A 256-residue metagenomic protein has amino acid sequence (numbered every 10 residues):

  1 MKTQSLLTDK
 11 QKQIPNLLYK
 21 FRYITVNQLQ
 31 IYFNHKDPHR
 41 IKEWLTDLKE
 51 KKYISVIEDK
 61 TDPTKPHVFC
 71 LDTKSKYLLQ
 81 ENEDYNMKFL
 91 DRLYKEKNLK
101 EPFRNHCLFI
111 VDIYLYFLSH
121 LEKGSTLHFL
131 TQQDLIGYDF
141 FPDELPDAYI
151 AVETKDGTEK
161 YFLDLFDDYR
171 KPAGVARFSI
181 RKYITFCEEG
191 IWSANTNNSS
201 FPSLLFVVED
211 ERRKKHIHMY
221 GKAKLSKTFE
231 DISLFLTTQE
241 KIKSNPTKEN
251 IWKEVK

Functional and structural regions predicted by a protein language model:
M1-K97: Nuclease-adjacent, charged terminal/linker segments that flank catalytic cores
L6, K12-L17, V26, G174 (+2 more regions): Non-catalytic C-terminal interaction segments of nucleic acid-processing enzymes
R22, F33, T73, Q133 (+3 more regions): Short, flexible loop/turn elements at secondary-structure junctions
Q80-T126: Amphipathic alpha-helical dimerization/coiled-coil segments that flank or bridge DNA-binding/regulatory modules
P102-N105, L115-S119, K123-K160, Y169-K182: Active-site metal-binding core of divalent-cation-utilizing nuclease and nuclease-like domains
L165-D168, T185: Extended serine/threonine-enriched, polar tracts that run as long, contiguous segments within proteins
K182-N195: A short, acidic, amphipathic alpha-helical segment used as a generic capping/interface helix at domain edges
